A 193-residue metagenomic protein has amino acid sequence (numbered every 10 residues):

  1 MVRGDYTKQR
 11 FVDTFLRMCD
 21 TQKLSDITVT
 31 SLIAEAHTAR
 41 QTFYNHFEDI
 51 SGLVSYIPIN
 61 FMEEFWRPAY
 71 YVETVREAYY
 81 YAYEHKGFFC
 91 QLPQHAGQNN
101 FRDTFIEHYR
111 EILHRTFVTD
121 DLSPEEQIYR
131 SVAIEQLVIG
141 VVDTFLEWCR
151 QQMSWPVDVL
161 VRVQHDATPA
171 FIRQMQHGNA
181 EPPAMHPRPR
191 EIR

Functional and structural regions predicted by a protein language model:
G4, L32-G52, F88-F89, A96-E111 (+1 more regions): Basic/polar phosphate-binding segments, predominantly the helix-turn-helix DNA-binding elements of transcriptional
K8-L16, D20, S25-V29, A34-H37 (+3 more regions): An amphipathic alpha-helix adjacent to DNA-recognition modules
F15, C19, I57, F61 (+5 more regions): Hydrophobic recognition helices of helix-based DNA-binding modules
I27-T28, C90-L92, V157: Short, hydrophobic secondary-structure boundary micro-motifs
W66-Q91, G97: Hydrophobic alpha-helical connector segments
Y80, Q98-P124, I128-F145, D166: Amphipathic alpha-helical packing segments from all-alpha helical-bundle domains
F89-P93, F117-D120, W148-Q152, M175: Secondary-structure edge/capping motif, primarily at the C-terminal ends of alpha-helices and the immediately following
E147-R193: C-terminal peripheral helix-coil segments that are non-catalytic and often amphipathic
